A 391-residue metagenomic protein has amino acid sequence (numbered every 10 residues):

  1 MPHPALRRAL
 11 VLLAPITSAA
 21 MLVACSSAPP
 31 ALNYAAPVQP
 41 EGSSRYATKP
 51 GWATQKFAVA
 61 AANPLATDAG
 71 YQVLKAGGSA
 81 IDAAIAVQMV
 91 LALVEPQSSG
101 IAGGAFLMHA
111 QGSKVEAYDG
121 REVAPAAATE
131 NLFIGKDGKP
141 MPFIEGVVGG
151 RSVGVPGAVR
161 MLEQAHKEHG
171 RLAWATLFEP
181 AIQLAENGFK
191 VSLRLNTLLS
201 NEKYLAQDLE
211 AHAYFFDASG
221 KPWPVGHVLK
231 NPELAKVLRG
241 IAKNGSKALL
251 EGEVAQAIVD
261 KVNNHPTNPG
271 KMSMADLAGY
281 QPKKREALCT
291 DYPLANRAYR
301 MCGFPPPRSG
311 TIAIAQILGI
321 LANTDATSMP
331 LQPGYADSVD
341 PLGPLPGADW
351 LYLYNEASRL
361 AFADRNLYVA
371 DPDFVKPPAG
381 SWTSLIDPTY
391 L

Functional and structural regions predicted by a protein language model:
P2-I16: Bacterial N-terminal signal peptides that target proteins for export
L13, A165-H166, I241, V262 (+3 more regions): Generic structural signal for hydrophobic core residues of well-folded globular domains
V23-A24: C-terminal motif of bacterial Sec signal peptides marking the signal peptidase cleavage site
P29-D68, Q72, A80-I81, I85-G245 (+3 more regions): Noncatalytic scaffold domains of N-terminal-nucleophile
A36-P37, G270, A326-L391: Internal maturation/activation junctions in enzymes
K167-L172, N244-S246, L321-M329, N366-V369: Short helix-capping/linker segments at secondary-structure and domain boundaries
D260, N264-E356: Structured, charged N-terminal subsegments at the starts of enzyme catalytic cores and at intra-chain domain/subunit
